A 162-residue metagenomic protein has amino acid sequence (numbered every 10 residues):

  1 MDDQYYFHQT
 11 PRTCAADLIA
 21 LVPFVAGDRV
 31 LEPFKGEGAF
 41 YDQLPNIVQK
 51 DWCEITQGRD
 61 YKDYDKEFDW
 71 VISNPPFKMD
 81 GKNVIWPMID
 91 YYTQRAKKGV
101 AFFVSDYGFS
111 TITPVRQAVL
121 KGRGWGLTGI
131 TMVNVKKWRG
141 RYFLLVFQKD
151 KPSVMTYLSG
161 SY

Functional and structural regions predicted by a protein language model:
M1-Y162: Class I S-adenosyl-L-methionine-dependent methyltransferase catalytic core
